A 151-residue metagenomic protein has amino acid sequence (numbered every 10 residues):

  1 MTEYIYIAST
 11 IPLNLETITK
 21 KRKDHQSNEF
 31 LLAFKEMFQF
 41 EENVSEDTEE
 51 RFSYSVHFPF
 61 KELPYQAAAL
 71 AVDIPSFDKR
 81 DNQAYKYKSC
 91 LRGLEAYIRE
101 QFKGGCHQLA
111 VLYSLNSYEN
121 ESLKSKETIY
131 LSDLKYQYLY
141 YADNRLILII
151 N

Functional and structural regions predicted by a protein language model:
M1-N151: Structured alpha/beta or helical-core interaction and ligand-binding surfaces enriched in interleaved
